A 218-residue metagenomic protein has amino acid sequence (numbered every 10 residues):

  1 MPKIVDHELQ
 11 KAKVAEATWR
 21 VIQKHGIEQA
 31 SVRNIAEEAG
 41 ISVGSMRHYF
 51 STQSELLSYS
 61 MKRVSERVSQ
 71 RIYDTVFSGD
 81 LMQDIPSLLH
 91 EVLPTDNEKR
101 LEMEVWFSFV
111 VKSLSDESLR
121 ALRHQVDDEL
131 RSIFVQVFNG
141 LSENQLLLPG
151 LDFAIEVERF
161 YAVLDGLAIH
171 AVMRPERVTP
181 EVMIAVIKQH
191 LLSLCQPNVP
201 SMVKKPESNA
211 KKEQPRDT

Functional and structural regions predicted by a protein language model:
M1, S87-L88, R131-G140, V163 (+2 more regions): C-terminal peripheral helix-coil segments that are non-catalytic and often amphipathic
H7-T18, I35, S60-V64, V68 (+1 more regions): Generic hydrophobic, amphipathic alpha-helix propensity
K13, A17-E55, Y59: Helix-turn-helix
F50, P94, S108-S115: Short helix-capping/turn signature of helix-turn-helix
Y59, Y73-E102, F153-F160, M202-K204: Hydrophobic alpha-helical connector segments
D74, R100-F107, E117-N144, I155-E158 (+1 more regions): Amphipathic alpha-helical packing segments from all-alpha helical-bundle domains
